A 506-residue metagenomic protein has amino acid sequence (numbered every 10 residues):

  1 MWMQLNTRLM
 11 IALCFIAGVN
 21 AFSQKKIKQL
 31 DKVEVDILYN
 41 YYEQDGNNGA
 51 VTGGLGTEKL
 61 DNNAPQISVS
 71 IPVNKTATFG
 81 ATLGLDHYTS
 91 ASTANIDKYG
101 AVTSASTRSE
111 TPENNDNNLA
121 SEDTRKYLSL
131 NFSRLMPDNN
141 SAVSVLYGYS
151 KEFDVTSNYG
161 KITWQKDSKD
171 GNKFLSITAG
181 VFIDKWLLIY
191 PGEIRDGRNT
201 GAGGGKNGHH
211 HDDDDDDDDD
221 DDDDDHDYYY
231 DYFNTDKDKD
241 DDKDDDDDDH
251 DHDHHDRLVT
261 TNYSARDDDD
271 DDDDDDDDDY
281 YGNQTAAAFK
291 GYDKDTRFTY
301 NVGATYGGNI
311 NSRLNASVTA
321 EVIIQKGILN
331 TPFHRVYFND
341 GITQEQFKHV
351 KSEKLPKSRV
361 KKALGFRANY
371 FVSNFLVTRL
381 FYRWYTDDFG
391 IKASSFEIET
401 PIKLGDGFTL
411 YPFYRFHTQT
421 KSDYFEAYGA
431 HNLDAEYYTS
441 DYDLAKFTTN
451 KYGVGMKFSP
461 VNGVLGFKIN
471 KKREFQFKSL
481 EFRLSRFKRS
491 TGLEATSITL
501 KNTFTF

Functional and structural regions predicted by a protein language model:
V35-I37, A81, V143-V145, L175-A179 (+5 more regions): Membrane-embedded beta-strand positions of outer-membrane beta-barrel proteins
Y39-D45, L85-T89, Y147-F153, K166-S168 (+9 more regions): Transmembrane beta-strands of outer-membrane beta-barrel pores
Y41-A64: Surface-exposed strand-loop-strand hairpins of Gram-negative outer-membrane beta-barrel proteins
N48-V51, G56, G84-L128, G171-D217 (+5 more regions): Outer-membrane beta-barrel translocator/channel fold
K59-P65, E122-L128, T156-G160, T296-V302 (+4 more regions): Residues that define the transmembrane beta-barrel architecture of outer-membrane proteins
I67-I71, L130-R134, I162-K166, V302-G308 (+6 more regions): Residues on the lipid-exposed face of transmembrane beta-strands in outer-membrane beta-barrel proteins
N74-T76, P137-N139, K169-G171, N309-R313 (+5 more regions): Outer-membrane beta-barrel channels and translocator barrels
A105-D116, I323, L329-S358, A363-R367 (+3 more regions): Outer membrane beta-barrel transmembrane domains
